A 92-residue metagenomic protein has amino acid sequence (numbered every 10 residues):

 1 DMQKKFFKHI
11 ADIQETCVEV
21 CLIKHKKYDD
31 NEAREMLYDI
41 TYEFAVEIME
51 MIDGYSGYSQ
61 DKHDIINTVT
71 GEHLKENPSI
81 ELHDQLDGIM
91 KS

Functional and structural regions predicted by a protein language model:
D1-E32, S59-I66: N-terminal low-complexity, intrinsically disordered segments
F6, I13, C17, C21 (+2 more regions): Generic structural signal of hydrophobic/aromatic residues within well-ordered alpha-helices of folded domains
T16, T41, T68-T70: Residue-identity detector for threonine
C21, F44-S59: Long, hydrophobic, amphipathic alpha-helical segments used as structural scaffolds
Y28-E50: Mature extracytoplasmic domains of secretory-pathway proteins
D53-S92: Amphipathic alpha-helical binding modules
